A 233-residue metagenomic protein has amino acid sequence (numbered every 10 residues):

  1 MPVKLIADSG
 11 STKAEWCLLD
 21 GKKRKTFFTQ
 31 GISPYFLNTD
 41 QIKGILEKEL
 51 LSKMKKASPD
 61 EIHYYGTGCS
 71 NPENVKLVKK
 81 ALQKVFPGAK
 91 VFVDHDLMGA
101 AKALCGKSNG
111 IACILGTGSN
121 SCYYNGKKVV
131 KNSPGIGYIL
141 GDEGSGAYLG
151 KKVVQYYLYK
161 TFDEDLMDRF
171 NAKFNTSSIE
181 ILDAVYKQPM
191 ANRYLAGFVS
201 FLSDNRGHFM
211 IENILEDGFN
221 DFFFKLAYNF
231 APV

Functional and structural regions predicted by a protein language model:
M1, A89-A112: Conserved phosphate-binding catalytic cores of ATP/NTP-utilizing and phosphoryl-transfer enzymes
V3-G44, S58, V129-V130, G135 (+1 more regions): Short glycine-rich, Thr/Ser-proximal phosphate-binding strand/loop in the N-terminal lobe of ATP-dependent enzymes
A7, V91-H95, C113-L115, K131-N132: General beta-strand structural signal in soluble alpha/beta enzymes
A14-L19, K102, C113, S119-Y124: Short beta-strand scaffold segments in enzyme catalytic cores
F36, N171-P232: Adenine-nucleotide phosphate-binding core of ATP-dependent small-molecule kinases
L46-E61, F223-P232: Phosphate/pyrophosphate-binding loops at sites that engage ATP/ADP/AMP, CoA/4′-phosphopantetheine, polyphosphate
L51-F92, L104-C105, Q188: Short beta-strand-loop/turn "lid" adjacent to the catalytic site in phosphate-handling enzymes
V129-N175: Glycine-rich phosphate-binding loop plus the immediately following alpha-helix
